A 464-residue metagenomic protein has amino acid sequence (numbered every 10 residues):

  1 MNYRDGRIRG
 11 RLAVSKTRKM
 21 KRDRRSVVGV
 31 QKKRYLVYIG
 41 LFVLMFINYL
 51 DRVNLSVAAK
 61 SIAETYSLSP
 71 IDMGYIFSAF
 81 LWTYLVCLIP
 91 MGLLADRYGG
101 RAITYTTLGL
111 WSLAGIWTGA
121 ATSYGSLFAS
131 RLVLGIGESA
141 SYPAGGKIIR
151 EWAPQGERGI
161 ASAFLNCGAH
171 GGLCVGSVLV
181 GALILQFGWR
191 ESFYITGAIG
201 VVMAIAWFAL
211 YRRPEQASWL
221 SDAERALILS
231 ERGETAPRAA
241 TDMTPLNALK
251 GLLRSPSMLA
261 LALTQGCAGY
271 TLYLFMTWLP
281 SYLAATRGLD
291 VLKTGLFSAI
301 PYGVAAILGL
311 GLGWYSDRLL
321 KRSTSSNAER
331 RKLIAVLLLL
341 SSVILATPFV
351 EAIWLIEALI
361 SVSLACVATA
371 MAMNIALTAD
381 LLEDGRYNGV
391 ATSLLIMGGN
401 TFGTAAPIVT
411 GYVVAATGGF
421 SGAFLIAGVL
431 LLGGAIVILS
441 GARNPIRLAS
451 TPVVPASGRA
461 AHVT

Functional and structural regions predicted by a protein language model:
L55-S56, K250-G313, M371, I375 (+1 more regions): Extracytoplasmic gate region of multi-pass secondary transporters
S67, G99, A120-S126, G137 (+4 more regions): Helix-breaking motifs and short loop linkers at transmembrane-helix boundaries and internal kinks in secondary membrane
S78-G92, A299-L312: Central cavity-lining transmembrane alpha-helices of secondary-active solute carriers, predominantly the Major
V86-G125: Conserved MFS/SLC helix-loop-helix module at the cytosolic interface between two early adjacent transmembrane helices
S130-G171: Cytoplasmic helix-loop-helix junction between adjacent transmembrane helices in 12-TM secondary transporters
L165, A169-S218: Helix-loop-helix hairpin linking two adjacent transmembrane segments in secondary transporters
N327-N374: C-terminal transmembrane helical hairpin of 12-TM major facilitator-type secondary transporters
L382-T417: A late C-terminal transmembrane helix in Major Facilitator Superfamily
